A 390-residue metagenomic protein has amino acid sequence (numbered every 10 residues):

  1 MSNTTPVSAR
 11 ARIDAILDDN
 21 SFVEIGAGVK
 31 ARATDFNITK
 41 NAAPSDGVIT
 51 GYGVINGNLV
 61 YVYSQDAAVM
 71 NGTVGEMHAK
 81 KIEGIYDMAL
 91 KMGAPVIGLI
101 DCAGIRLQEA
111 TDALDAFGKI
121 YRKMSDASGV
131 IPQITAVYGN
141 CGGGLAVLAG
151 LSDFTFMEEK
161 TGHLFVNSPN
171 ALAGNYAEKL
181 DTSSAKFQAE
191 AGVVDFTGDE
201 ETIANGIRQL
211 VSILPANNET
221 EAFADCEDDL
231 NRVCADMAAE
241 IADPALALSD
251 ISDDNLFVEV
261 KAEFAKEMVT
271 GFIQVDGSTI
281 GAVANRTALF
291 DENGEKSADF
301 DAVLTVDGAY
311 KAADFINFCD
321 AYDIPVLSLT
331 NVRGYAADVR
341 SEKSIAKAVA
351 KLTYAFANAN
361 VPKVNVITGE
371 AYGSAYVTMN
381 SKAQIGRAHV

Functional and structural regions predicted by a protein language model:
M1-R387: Ligand-binding clefts of soluble mixed alpha/beta catalytic domains
